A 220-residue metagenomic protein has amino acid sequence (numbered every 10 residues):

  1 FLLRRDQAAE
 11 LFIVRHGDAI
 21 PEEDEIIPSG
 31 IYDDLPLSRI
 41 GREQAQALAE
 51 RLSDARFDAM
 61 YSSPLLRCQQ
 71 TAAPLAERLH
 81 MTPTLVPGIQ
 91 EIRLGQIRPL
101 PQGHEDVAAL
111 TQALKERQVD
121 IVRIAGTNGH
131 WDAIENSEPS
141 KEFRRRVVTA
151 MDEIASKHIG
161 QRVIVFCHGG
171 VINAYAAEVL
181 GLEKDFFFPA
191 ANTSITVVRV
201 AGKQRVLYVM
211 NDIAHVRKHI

Functional and structural regions predicted by a protein language model:
F1-E10, T84-L85, I92-Q112, S156-R162 (+1 more regions): Acidic, low-complexity terminal tails and accessory targeting/binding regions of phosphate-metabolizing enzymes
R4-D6, A47-D120: Phosphate-coordination/substrate-recognition cap region in phosphate-metabolizing enzymes
D18-L75, N136-V148: Loop-to-helix element that buttresses phosphate recognition and phosphoryl-transfer chemistry
A19, V171-I172: Short active-site segment of divalent metal-dependent hydrolases/proteases that encodes the spacing between
D54-A59, E153-V163: Surface-exposed helix-capping loop/turn segments at secondary-structure junctions
P74, A174-E178: Active-site signature of alpha/beta-hydrolase-fold catalytic machinery across serine- and Asp/Cys-nucleophile hydrolases
Q112-E142: Short glycine/proline- and acidic residue-enriched helix-loop micro-motifs that form flexible lids or anion-recognition
H168: Short basic (Lys/Arg) and small-residue
